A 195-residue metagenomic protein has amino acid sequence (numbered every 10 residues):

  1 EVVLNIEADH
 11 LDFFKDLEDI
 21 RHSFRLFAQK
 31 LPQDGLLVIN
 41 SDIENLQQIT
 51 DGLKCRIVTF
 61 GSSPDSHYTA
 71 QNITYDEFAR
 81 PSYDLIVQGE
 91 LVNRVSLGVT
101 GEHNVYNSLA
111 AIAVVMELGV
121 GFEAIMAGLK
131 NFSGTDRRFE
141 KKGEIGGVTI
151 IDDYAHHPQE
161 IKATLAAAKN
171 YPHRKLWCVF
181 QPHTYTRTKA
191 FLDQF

Functional and structural regions predicted by a protein language model:
E1-I150, H173-K175: Acidic, Mg2+-coordinating active-site environments of NTP-dependent enzymes
D12-E18, A155, P182-R187: Short, flexible loop segments at the rims of nucleotide/cofactor-binding pockets, characterized by
A110, H156, E160: Conserved cofactor-binding/catalytic machinery of classical short-chain dehydrogenase/reductase
T135-R137, Q159-F195: Active-site beta-alpha connecting loops in nucleotide-dependent enzymes
I150-H156: Switch II (G3) loop of P-loop NTPases
